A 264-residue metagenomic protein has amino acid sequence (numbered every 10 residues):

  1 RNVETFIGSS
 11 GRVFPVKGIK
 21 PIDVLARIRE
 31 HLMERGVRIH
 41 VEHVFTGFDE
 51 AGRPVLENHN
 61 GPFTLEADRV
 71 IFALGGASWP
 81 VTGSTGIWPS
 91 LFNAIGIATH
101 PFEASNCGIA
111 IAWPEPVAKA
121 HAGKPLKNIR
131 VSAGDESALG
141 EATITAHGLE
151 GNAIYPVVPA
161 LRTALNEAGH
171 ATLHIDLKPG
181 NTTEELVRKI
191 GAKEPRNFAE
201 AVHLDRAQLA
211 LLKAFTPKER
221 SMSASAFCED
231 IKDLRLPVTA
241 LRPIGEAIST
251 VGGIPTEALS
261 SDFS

Functional and structural regions predicted by a protein language model:
R1-R12, R69-A73, W79, R130-S264: Residue-level recognition of phosphate/Mg2+-coordinating polar/acidic sites in nucleotide-handling active sites
R1-R38, H43: Conserved N-terminal/central alpha/beta ligand/cofactor-binding core
V13, G47, C107-G108, E246: Positions that flank functional sites
G18, I22, A26, T82 (+3 more regions): Electropositive phosphate-/nucleotide-binding environments in soluble metabolic enzymes
H40, H59-R69, S137-G140: Core beta-strand elements of the Rossmann-like FAD/NAD(P) dinucleotide-binding domain in flavoenzyme oxidoreductases
V41-R53: A conserved short coil-to-beta-strand element within the FAD-binding core of flavoproteins
R69-E115: Glycine-rich loop(s) and the adjacent beta-strand/alpha-helix scaffold that form part
A110-A142: Acidic, Ser/Thr/Pro-rich intrinsically disordered regulatory segments
